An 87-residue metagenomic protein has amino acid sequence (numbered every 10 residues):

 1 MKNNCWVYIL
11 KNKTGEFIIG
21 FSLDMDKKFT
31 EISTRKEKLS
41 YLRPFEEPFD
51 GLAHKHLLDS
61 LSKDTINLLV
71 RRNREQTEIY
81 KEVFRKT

Functional and structural regions predicted by a protein language model:
M1-L42, E46, D50-D59, L69-T87: GIY-YIG nuclease catalytic motif and its immediate N-terminal context
S62-K63: A common structural junction motif
